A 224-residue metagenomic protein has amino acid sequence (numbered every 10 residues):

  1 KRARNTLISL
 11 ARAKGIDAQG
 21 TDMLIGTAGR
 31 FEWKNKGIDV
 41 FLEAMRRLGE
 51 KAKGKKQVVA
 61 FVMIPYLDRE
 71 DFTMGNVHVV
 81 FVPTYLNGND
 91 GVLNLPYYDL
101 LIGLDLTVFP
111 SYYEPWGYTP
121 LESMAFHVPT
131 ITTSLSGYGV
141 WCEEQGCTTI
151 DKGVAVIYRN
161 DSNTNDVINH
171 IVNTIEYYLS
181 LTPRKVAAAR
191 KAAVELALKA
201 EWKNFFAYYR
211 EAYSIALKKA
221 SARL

Functional and structural regions predicted by a protein language model:
K1-L224: Catalytic cores of carbohydrate-active enzymes across secretory and cytosolic contexts
